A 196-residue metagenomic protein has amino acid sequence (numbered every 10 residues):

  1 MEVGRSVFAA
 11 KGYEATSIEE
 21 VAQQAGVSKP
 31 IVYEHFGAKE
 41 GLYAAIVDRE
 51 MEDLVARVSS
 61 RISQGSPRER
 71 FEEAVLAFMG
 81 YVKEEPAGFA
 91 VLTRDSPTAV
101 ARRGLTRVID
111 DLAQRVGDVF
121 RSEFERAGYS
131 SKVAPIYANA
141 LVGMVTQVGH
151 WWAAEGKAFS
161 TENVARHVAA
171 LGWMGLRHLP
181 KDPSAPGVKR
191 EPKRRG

Functional and structural regions predicted by a protein language model:
M1-G4, V21, I46-E50, L54-V58 (+1 more regions): Generic hydrophobic, amphipathic alpha-helix propensity
V3, V7-G41, A45: Helix-turn-helix
A10-E14, E85, A127: Short coil/turn segments at alpha/beta junctions that flank glycine-rich nucleotide-binding fingerprints
G41-E50, L92, V108, L112: Alpha-helical DNA-contacting segments of helix-turn-helix folds
A45, S59-E84, Y137-L141: Hydrophobic alpha-helical connector segments
E52-V55, A101-E125, P135-A140, Q147 (+2 more regions): Amphipathic alpha-helical packing segments from all-alpha helical-bundle domains
Y81-R103, G117-R121, H150-A154: Amphipathic alpha-helical segments used for helix-helix packing
L179-G196: C-terminal effector-binding regulatory domain of bacterial HTH transcription factors
